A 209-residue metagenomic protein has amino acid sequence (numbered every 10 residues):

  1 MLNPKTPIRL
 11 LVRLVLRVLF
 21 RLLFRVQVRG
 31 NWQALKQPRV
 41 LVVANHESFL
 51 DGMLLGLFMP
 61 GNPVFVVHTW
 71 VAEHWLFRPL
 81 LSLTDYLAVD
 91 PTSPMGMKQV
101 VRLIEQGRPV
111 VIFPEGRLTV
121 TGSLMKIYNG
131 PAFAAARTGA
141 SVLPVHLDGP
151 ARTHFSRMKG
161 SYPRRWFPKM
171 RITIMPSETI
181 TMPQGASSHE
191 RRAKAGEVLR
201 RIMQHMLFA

Functional and structural regions predicted by a protein language model:
L2, I8, L16-H46: Helix-to-loop junction immediately C-terminal to a conserved catalytic motif
R21-R29, P91-T92, H154-R157: Short gly/ser/thr-rich secondary-structure transition/capping motifs
A34-T92: Catalytic core of membrane glycerolipid acyltransferases/transacylases, capturing the structured, soluble-facing
R39-L41, G107-F113, L143: Residue-level preference for the first positions of well-ordered beta-strands
L55, L80, R102, F133-R137: Hydrophobic/aromatic ligand-binding patch that stacks against planar heteroaromatic rings of cofactors or nucleotides
R78, D85-V111: Helix-adjacent hinge/juxtasegments
L103-P131, T138: Catalytic-site beta-strand/loop segments enriched in glycine and acidic/polar residues
M125-S187: A cross-family acyltransferase "interaction/gating" segment
